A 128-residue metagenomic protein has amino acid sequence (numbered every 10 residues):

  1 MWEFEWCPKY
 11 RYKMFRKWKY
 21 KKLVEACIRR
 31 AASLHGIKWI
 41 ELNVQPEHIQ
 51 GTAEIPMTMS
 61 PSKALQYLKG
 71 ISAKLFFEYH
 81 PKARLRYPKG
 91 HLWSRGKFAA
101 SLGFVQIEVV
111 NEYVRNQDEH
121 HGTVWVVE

Functional and structural regions predicted by a protein language model:
M1-E128: Basic nucleic-acid-binding interfaces
